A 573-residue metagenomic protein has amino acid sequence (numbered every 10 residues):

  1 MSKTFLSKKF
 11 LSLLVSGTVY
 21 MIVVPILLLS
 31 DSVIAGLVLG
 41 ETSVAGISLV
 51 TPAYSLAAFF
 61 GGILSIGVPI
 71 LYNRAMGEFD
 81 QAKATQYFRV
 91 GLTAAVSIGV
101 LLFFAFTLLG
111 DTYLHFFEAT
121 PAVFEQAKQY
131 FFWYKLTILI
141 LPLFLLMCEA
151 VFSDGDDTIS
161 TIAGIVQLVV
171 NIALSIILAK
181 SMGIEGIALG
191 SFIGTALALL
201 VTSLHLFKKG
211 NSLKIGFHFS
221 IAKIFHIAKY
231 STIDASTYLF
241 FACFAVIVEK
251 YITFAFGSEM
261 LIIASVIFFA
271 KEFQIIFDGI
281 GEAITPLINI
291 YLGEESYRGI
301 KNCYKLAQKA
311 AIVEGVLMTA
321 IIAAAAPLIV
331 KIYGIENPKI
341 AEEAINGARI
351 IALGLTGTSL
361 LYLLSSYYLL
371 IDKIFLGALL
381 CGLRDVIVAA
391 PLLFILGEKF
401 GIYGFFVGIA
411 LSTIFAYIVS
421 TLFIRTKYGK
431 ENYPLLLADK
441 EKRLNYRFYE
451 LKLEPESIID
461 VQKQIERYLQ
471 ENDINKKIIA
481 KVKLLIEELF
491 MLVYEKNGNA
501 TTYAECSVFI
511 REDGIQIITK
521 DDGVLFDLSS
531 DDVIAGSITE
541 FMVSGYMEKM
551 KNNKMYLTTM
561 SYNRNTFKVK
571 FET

Functional and structural regions predicted by a protein language model:
M1-G17, Y72-T137, I177, S181-T232 (+2 more regions): Short alpha-helical transmembrane segments in multi-pass integral membrane proteins
G17-I70, Y134-L141, K229-I290, E314-M318 (+1 more regions): Transmembrane helix-bundle signature of multi-pass secondary active exporters and lipid flippases
G46-V100, F104, F144-S153, I159 (+2 more regions): Small-residue-rich hydrophobic transmembrane alpha-helices
S65, W133-S153, A163-N171, I187-T202 (+4 more regions): Short runs within selected transmembrane alpha-helices of multi-pass transporters and secretion channels
K427-L484: Bergerat-fold GHKL ATPase/HATPase_c domain
K476-A504: Conserved ATP-binding N-box helix of the HATPase_c
D513-E540, F571: Glycine-rich/acidic phosphate-handling loop/turn and adjacent ATP-lid/helix of nucleotide-binding kinase/ATPase domains
L528-T559: ATP phosphate-binding glycine-rich loop and adjacent ATP-lid/helix-beta elements within ATP-binding kinase/ATPase
